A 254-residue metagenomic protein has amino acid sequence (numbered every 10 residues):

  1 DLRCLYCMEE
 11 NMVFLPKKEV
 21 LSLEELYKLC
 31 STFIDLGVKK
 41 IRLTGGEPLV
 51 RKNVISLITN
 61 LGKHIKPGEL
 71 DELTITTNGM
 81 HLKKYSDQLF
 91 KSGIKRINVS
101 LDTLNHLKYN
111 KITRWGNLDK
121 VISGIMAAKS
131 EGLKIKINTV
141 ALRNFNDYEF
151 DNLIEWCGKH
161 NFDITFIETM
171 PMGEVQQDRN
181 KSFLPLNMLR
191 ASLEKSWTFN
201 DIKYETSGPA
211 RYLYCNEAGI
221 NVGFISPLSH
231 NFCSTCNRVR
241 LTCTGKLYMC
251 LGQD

Functional and structural regions predicted by a protein language model:
L2-E72: Conserved alpha-helical substructure of the radical SAM core
M12-F14, P48-V50, G79-K83, V99-W115 (+2 more regions): Conserved radical SAM core fold
L26, V54, L82, V121 (+1 more regions): Aromatic/hydrophobic pocket-lining residues that form the small-molecule binding cavity in soluble enzyme cores
C30, H81-G93, D151-E155: Short amphipathic alpha-helices and their capping/turn segments at secondary-structure boundaries
L36-R42, E69-T74, K95-I97, L101 (+3 more regions): Conserved C-terminal portion of the radical SAM core fold that forms the substrate/S-adenosylmethionine-binding
L57-K63, N98, N146-D163, A218-H230: Short, electropositive alpha-helical surface patch
P171-D254: Accessory C-terminal segments flanking Radical SAM cores
